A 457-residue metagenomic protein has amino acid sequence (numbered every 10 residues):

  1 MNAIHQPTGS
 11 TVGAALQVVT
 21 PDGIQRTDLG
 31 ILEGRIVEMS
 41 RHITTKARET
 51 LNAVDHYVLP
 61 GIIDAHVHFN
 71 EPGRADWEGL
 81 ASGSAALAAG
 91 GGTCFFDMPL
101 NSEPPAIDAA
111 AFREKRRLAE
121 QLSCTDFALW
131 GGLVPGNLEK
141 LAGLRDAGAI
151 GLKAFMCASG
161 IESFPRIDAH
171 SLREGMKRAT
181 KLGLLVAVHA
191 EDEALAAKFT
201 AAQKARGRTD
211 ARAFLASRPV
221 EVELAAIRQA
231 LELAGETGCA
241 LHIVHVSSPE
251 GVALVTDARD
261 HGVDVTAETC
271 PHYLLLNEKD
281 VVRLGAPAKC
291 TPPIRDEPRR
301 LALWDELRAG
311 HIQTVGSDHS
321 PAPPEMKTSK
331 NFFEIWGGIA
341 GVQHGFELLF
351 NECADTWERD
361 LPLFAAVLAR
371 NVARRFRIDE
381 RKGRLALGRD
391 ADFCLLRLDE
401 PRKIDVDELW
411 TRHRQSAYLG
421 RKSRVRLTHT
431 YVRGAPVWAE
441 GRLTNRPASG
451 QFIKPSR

Functional and structural regions predicted by a protein language model:
M1-V12, Q17-P60: Histidine-rich, glycine-flanked metal-binding segment
L16, L29, G34, D55 (+16 more regions): Divalent metal-coordination and catalytic microenvironments
T45, H56-L122: Metal-associated gating/positioning segment near the N- to mid-region
P72, M98-C124, W130-N137, G143 (+2 more regions): Active-site loop-to-helix "anion-binding N-cap" substructures in soluble metabolic enzymes
A109-T125, L172-V188, H344: Alpha-helix-loop-beta-strand connector modules within alpha/beta enzyme cores
E139-A154, S159-V315: Histidine/acidic residue-rich metal-binding segments in metalloenzymes
A211-G238, P287, R308-A309, Q313-V315 (+1 more regions): His/Asp/Glu-enriched, well-ordered alpha-helical/loop segment that forms or immediately abuts the divalent-metal
N331, L387-I453: C-terminal cap of metal-dependent C-N hydrolases
